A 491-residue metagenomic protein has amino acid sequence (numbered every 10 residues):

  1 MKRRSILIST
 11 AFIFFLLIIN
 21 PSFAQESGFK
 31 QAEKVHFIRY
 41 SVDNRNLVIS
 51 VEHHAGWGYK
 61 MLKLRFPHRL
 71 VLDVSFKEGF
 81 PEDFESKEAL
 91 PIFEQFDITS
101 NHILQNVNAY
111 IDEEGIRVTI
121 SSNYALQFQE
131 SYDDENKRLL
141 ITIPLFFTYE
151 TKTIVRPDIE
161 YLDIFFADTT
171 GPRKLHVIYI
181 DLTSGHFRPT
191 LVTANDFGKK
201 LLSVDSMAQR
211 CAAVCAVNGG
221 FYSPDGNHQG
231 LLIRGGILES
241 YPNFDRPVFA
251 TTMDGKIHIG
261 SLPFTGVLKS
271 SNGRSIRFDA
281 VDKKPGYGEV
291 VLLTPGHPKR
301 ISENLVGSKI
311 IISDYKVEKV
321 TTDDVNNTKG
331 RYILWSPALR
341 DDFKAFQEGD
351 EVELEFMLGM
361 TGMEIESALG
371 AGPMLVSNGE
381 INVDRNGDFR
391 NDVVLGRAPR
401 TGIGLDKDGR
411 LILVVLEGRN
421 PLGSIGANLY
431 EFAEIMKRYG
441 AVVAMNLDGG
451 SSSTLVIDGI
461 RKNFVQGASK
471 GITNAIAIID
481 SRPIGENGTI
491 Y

Functional and structural regions predicted by a protein language model:
M1-T10: Bacterial N-terminal signal peptides that target proteins for export
S9-I18: Bacterial N-terminal signal peptides
F23-G79, I92-Y491: Gly/Ser/Thr/Pro-rich low-complexity, intrinsically disordered segments
E85-E88: Intrinsic, low-complexity N-terminal interaction/targeting segments
